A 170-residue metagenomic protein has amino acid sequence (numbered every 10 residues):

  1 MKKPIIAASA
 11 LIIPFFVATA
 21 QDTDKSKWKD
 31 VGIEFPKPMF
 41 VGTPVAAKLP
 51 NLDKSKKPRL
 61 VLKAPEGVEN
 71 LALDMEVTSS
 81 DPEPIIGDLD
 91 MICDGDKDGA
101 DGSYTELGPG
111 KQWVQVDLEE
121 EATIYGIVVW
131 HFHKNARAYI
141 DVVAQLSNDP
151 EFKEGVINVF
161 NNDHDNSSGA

Functional and structural regions predicted by a protein language model:
M1-A8: Bacterial N-terminal signal peptides that target proteins for export
L11-A18: Hydrophobic h-region of N-terminal signal peptides that target proteins for export in Gram-negative bacteria
Q21-V68: N-terminal pre-domain segments of enzymes
D22-G42, S80-P82, T105-W113, E121-A122 (+1 more regions): Trp- and acidic/polar-enriched beta-sheet ligand-binding modules for extracellular glycan and matrix recognition
R59-E66, P109-E119: Short aromatic-glycine motifs in intrinsically disordered, low-complexity regions
A64-G95: Predominantly extracellular/luminal regions of secreted and cell-surface proteins, especially disulfide-bonded
